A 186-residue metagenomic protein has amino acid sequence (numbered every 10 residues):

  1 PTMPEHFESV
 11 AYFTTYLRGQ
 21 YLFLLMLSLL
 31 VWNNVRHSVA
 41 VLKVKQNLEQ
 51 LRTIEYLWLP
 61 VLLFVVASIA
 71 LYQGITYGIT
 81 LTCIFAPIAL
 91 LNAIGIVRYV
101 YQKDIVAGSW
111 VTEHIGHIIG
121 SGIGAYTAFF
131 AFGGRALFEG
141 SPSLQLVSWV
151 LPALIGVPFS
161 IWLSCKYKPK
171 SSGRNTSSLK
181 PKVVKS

Functional and structural regions predicted by a protein language model:
P1-S186: Alpha-helical membrane insertion/targeting regions
